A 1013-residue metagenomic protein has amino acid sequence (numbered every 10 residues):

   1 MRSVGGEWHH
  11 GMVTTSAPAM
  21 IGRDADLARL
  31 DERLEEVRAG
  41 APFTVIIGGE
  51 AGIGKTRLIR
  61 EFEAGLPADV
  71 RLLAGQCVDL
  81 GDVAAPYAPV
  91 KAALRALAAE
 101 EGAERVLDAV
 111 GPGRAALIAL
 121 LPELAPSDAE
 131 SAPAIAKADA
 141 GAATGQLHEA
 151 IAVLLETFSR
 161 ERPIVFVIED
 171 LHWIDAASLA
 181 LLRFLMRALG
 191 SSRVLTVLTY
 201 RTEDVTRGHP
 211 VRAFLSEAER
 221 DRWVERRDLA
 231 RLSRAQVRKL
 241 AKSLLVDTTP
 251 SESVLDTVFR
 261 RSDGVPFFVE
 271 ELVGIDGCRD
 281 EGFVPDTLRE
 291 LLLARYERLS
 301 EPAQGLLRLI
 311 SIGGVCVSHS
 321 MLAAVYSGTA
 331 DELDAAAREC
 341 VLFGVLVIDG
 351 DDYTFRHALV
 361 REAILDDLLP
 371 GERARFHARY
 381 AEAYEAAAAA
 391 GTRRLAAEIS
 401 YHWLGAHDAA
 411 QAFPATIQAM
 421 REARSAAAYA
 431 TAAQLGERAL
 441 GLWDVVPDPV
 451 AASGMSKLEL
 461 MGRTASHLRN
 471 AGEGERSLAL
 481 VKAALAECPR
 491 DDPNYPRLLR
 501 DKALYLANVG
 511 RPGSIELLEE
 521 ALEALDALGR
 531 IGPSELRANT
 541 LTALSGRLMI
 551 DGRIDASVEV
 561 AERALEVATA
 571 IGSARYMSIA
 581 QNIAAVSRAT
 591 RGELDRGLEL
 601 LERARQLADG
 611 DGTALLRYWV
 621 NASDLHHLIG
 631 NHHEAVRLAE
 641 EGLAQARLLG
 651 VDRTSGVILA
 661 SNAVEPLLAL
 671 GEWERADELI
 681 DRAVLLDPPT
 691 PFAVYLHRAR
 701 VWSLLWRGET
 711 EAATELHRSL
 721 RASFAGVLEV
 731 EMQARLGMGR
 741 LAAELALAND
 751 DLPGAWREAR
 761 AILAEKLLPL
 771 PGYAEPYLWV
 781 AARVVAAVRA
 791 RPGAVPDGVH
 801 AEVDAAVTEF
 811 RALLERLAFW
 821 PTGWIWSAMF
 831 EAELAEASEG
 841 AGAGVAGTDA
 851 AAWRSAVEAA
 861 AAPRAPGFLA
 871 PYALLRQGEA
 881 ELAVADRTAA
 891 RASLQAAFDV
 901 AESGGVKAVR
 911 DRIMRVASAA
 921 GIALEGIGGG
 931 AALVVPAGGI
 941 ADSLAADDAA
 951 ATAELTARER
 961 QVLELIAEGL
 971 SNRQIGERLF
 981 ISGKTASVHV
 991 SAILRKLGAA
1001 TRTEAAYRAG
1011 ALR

Functional and structural regions predicted by a protein language model:
S3-H10, A88-V165, S216-E219, W223 (+4 more regions): Conserved Walker-type P-loop NTP-binding/catalytic site
T44, L58-F62, V70, A335-A336 (+8 more regions): Extended alpha-helical scaffolding segments used for macromolecular assembly and cargo binding
I53-V83, A88: P-loop NTPase Walker A phosphate-binding motif
A88, A119, A143-Q146, G190-V254 (+4 more regions): Alpha-helical sensor/transducer elements of the RecA-like P-loop NTPase core
Q236-V446: Short secondary-structure boundary elements
G328, L342, A452, V636-A644 (+4 more regions): Helix-coil-helix junctions within alpha-helical repeat/solenoid scaffolds
E332, E437-P666, R675-L679, D687 (+5 more regions): Internal alpha-solenoid helical repeat scaffolds
V935-L997, E1004-R1013: Helix-turn-helix DNA-binding segment
